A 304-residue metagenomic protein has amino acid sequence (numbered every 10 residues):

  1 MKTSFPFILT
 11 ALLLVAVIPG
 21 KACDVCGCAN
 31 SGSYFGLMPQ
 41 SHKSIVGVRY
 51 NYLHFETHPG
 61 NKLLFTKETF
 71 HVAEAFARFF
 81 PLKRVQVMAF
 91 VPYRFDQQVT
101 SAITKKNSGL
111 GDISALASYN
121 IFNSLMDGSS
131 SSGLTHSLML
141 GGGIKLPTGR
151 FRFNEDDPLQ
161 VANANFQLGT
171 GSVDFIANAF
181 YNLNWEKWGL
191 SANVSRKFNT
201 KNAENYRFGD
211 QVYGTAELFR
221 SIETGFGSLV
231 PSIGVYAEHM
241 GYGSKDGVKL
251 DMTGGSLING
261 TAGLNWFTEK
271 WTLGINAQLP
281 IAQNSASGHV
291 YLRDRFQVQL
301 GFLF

Functional and structural regions predicted by a protein language model:
P19-R49, L53-F55, L125-S137: Outer-membrane beta-barrel biogenesis signature
G36-L37, V48-Y50, A75-F79, A89 (+8 more regions): Residues on the lipid-exposed face of transmembrane beta-strands in outer-membrane beta-barrel proteins
H42, T69-A73, S108-A115, H136 (+4 more regions): Residues that define the transmembrane beta-barrel architecture of outer-membrane proteins
S44, R84-V87, S124-D127, K187-L190 (+2 more regions): Repeated loop/turn-to-beta-strand initiation elements of outer-membrane beta-barrel proteins
S44-Y52, A89-Y93, L140-L146, A192-R196 (+3 more regions): Transmembrane beta-barrel strands of outer-membrane/channel proteins
N51-E74: Surface-exposed strand-loop-strand hairpins of Gram-negative outer-membrane beta-barrel proteins
T57, N205-F304: Outer membrane beta-barrel transmembrane domains
A102-S195, T200-R207: Outer-membrane pore/translocation modules
